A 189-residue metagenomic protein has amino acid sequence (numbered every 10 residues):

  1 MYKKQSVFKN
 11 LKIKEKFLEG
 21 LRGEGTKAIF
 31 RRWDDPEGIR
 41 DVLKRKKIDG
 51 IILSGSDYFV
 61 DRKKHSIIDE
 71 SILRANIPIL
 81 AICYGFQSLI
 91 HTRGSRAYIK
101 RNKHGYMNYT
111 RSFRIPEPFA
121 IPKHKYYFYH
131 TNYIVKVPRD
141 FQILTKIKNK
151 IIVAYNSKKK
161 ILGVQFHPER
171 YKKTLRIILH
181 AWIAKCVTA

Functional and structural regions predicted by a protein language model:
M1-G20, E24, F30, L43 (+2 more regions): Amide-donor transfer/coupling interface in amidating biosynthetic enzymes
E15-A81: Flexible gly/pro-rich beta->alpha loop and the following alpha-helix that scaffold active-site loops
P36-R40, L89, I151: Short, well-ordered alpha-helical microsegments
S56, Y84-G85, G94, N102 (+1 more regions): Beta-hairpin (beta-strand-turn-beta-strand) motif
Y58-V60, F86, V135, R170: Glycine-rich nucleotide phosphate-binding loop and flanking beta-alpha elements of Rossmann-like dinucleotide-binding
K63-S66, H91-S95, R139, I177: Short amphipathic alpha-helical segments
L73-R96: Catalytic nucleophile loop
